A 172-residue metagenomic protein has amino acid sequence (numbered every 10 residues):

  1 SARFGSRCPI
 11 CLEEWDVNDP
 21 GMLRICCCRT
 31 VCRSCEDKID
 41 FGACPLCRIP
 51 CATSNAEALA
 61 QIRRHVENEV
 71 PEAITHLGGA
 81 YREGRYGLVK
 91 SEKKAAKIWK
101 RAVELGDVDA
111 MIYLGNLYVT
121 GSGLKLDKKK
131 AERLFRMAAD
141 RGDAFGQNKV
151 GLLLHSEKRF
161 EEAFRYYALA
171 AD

Functional and structural regions predicted by a protein language model:
S1-D19: Proximal pre-RING flanking segment of RING-type E3 ubiquitin ligases
C8-C11, L23-R24, C32, C44-C47: Short cysteine-rich clusters marking metal-coordination/redox-active sites
C28, E67-P71, E83-R85, E104-D107 (+3 more regions): Short helix-capping/linker turns of helical repeat alpha-solenoids
T30-G42: Cys/His-coordinated zinc-finger cores
I74-E83, L88, M111-T120, K149-S156: Hydrophobic face of amphipathic alpha-helices that form TPR/SEL1-like repeat modules and related alpha-solenoid
